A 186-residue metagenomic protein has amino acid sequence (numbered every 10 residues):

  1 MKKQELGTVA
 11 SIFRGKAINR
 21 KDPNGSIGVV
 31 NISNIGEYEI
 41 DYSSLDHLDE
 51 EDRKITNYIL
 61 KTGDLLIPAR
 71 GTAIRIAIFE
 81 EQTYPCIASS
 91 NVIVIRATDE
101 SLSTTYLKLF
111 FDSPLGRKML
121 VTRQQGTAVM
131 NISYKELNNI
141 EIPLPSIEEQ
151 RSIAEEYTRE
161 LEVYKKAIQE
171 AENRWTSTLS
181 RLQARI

Functional and structural regions predicted by a protein language model:
M1-A17, N139, P143-I186: Non-catalytic DNA-recognition/assembly elements of restriction-modification systems
Q4-N19, N34-T62: Sequence-specific dsDNA recognition surfaces
R20-I27, D46-H47, Y58-I59, I78-S90: Short, surface-exposed loop/turn microsegments at beta-strand edges and helix-strand junctions
K54-I55, Q82, T127: A structural connector/turn signal
D64-I67: Generic structural signal for buried aliphatic residues
A69-F110: A short beta-sheet element
C86-N91, Q125-R151: A short glycine-rich beta-alpha junction/loop motif
S103-G126: Glycine- and charge-enriched low-complexity intrinsically disordered segments
